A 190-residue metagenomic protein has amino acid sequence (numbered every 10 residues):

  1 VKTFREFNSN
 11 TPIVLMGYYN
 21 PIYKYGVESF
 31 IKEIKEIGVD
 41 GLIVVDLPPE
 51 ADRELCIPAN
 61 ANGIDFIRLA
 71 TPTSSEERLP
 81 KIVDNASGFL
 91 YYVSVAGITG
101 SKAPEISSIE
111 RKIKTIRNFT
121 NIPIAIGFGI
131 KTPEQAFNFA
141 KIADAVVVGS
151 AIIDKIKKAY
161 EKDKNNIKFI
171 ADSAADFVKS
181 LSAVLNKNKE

Functional and structural regions predicted by a protein language model:
V1-F4, I22-E28, V44-A61, S75-P80 (+3 more regions): Active-site-adjacent beta->alpha loops and helix N-cap segments on the catalytic face of soluble alpha/beta enzymes
V1-V14, I57-I67, T71, S108-I124 (+1 more regions): Alpha-helix-loop-beta-strand connector modules within alpha/beta enzyme cores
V1-V44, A183-L185: Active-site beta->alpha loop and helix N-cap motifs at the rims of alpha/beta catalytic domains
I13-G17, L42-V44, F66-A70, L90-Y92 (+2 more regions): Hydrophobic faces of well-ordered beta-strands that scaffold small-molecule active sites in alpha/beta enzyme cores
I34, I82, I116, F139 (+2 more regions): Conserved, mostly hydrophobic/aromatic
I34-D40, N60-I67, D84-Y92, I142-V146: Glycine-enriched alpha-helix->loop->beta-strand junction motifs that scaffold or abut catalytic
G41-I43, P48, L90-G100, I142-K162: Glycine-rich phosphate-binding active-site loops on the catalytic face of alpha/beta enzymes
S74-V83, I126, I130-V146: Catalytic cores of alpha/beta
